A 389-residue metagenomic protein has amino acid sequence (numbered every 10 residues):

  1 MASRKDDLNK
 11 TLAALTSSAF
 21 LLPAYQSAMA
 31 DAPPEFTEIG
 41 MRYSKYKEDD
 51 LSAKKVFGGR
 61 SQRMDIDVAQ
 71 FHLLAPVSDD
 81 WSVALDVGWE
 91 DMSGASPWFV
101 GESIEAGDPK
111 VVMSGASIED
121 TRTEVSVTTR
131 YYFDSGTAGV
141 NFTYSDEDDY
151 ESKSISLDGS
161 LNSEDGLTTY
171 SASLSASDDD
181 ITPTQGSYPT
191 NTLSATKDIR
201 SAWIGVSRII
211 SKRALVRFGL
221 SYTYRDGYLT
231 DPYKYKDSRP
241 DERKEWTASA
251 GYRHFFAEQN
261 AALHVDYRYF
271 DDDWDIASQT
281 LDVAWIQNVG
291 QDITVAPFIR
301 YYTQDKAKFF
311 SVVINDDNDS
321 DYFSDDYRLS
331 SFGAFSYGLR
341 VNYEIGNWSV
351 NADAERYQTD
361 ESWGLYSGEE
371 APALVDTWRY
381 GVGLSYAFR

Functional and structural regions predicted by a protein language model:
M1-E35, F388-R389: Cleavable N-terminal export/targeting peptides
S27-L74, Y357, R389: Short glycine/proline- and aromatic-enriched beta-strand/turn motifs that initiate or cap beta-hairpins
Y43-D49, W89-S93, F133-S135, Y144-D148 (+10 more regions): Transmembrane beta-strands of outer-membrane beta-barrel pores
D50-G58, S96-E102, T143, Y150-D158 (+5 more regions): Outer-membrane beta-barrel translocator domains and adjoining extracellular loop/strand segments of Gram-negative
D65-A69, E119-V125, E151-I155, T196-A202 (+4 more regions): Residues that define the transmembrane beta-barrel architecture of outer-membrane proteins
F71-A75, V127-Y131, L157-L161, I204-R208 (+5 more regions): Residues on the lipid-exposed face of transmembrane beta-strands in outer-membrane beta-barrel proteins
W81-V83, S135-V140, G166-Y170, R213-F218 (+3 more regions): Repeated loop/turn-to-beta-strand initiation elements of outer-membrane beta-barrel proteins
S103-I104, P109-S114, G219-R253, Y269-D282 (+2 more regions): Outer membrane beta-barrel transmembrane domains
